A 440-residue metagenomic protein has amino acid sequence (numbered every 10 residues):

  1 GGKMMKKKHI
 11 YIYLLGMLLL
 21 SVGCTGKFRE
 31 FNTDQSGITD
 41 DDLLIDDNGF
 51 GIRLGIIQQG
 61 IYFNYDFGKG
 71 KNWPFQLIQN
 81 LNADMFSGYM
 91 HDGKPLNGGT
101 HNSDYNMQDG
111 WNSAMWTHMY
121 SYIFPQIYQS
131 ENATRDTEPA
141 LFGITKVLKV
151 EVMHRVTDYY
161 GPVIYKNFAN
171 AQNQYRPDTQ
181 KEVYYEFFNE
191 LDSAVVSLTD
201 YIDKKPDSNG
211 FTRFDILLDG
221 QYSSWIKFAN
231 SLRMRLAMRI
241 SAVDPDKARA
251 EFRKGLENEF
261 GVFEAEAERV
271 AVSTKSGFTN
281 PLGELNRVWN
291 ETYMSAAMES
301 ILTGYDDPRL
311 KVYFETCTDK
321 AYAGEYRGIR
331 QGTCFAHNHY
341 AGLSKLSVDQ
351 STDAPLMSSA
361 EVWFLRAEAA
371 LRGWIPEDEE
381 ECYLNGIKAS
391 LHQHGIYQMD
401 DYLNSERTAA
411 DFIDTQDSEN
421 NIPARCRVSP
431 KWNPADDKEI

Functional and structural regions predicted by a protein language model:
G1-T33: Bacterial Sec-dependent N-terminal signal peptides
K6, D46-G51, S300-G304, S359: A general structural signal for short secondary-structure junctions and capping/turn motifs
C24-S87, H118, Q129, P430 (+1 more regions): Membrane-proximal, proline-rich intrinsically disordered regions
Q35, L343-S344, N420-C426: Short acidic (Asp/Glu) and glycine-rich catalytic loops that position anionic groups and cofactors
D66-F75, K204-G210, S418: Intrinsically disordered, low-complexity coil segments
D92-D401, A410, D414, P434-K438: Structured, solvent-exposed acidic/aromatic patches
N421-I440: Acidic, glycine-rich loop-and-strand cores that form catalytic or ligand-binding grooves in diverse globular domains
